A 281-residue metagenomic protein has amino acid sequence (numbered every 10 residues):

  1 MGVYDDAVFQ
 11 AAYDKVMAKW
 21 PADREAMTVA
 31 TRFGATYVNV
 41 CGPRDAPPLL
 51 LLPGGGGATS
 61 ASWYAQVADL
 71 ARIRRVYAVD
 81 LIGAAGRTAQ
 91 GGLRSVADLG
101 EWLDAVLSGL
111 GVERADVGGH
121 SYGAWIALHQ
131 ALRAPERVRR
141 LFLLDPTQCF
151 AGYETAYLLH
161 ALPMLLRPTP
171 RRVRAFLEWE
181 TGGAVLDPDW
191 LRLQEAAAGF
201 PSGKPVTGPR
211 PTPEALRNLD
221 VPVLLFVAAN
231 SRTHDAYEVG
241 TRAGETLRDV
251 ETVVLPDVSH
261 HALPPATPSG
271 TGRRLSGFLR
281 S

Functional and structural regions predicted by a protein language model:
M1-T28: An N-terminal hydrophobic leader/cap segment in hydrolases
R32-G86: Conserved HGGG/HGGXW glycine-rich cap/lid loop of the alpha/beta-hydrolase fold
A68, L224-H261: Conserved loop-alpha-helix segment in the C-terminal half of the alpha/beta-hydrolase fold that carries the catalytic
Y77-G118: Active-site loop/oxyanion-hole signature of alpha/beta-hydrolase fold enzymes
S121: Catalytic nucleophile serine of serine hydrolases, specifically the conserved "nucleophile elbow" pentapeptide
W125-L132, V138-P168: Flexible "cap/lid" loop of the alpha/beta hydrolase fold
G152-Y157, L166-D220: Conserved alpha/beta-hydrolase catalytic His-Asp/Glu region
V250-S281: Catalytic active-site module of serine/aspartate enzymes centered on a nucleophile-bearing elbow/loop
